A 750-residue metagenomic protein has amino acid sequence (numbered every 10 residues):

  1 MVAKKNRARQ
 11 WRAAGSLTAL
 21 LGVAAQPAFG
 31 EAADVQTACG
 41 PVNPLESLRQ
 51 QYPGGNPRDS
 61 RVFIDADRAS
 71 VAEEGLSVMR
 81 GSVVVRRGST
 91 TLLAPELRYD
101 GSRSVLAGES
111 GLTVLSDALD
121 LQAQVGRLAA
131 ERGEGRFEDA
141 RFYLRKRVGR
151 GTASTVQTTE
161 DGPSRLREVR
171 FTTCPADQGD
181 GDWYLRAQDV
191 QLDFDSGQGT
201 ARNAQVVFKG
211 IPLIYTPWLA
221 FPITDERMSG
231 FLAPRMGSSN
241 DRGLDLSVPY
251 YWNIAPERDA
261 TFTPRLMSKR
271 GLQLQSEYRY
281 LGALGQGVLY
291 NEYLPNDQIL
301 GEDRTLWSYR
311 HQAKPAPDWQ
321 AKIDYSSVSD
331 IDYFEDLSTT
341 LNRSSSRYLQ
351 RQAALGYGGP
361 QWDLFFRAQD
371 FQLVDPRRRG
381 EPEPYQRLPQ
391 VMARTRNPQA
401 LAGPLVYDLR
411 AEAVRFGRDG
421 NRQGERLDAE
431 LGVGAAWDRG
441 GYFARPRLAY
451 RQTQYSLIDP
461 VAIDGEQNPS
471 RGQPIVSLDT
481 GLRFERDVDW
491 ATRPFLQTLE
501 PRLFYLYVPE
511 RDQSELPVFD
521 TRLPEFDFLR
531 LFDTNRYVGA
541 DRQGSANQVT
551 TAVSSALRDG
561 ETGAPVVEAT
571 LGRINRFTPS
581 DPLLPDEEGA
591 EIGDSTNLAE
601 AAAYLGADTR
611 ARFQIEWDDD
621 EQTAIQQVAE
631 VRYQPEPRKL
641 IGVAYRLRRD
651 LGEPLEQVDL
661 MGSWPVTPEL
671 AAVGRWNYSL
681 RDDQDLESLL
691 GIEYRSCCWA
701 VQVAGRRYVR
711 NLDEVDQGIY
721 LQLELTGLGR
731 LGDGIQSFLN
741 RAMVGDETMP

Functional and structural regions predicted by a protein language model:
A3-S16: Bacterial N-terminal signal peptides that target proteins for export
A14-A25: Bacterial N-terminal signal peptides
P27-A32, G652: Boundary at the C-terminal end of the N-terminal hydrophobic targeting segment
G30-N56: Compositionally biased, proline/threonine/alanine/serine-rich low-complexity intrinsically disordered stretches
V35-T37, D65, T113, L119-E138 (+2 more regions): Outer-membrane beta-barrel proteins and related beta-barrel translocases across Gram-negative bacteria
S47-D59, I64-A66, R80-E96, E109-D120 (+2 more regions): Interaction modules related to DNA damage response and DNA replication/repair
R98-Y99, L106: A low-complexity, Ser/Thr/Gly/Pro-enriched, surface-exposed linker/loop concept that marks segments flanking
